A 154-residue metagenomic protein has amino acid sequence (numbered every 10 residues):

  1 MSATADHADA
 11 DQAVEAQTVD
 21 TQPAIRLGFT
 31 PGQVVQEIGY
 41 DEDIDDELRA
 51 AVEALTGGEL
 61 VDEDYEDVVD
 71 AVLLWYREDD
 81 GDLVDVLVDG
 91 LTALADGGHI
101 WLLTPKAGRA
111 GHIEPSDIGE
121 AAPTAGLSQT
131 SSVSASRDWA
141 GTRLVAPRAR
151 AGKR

Functional and structural regions predicted by a protein language model:
M1-R154: S-adenosyl-L-methionine-dependent methyltransferase catalytic core, i.e., the SAM/SAH-binding region
